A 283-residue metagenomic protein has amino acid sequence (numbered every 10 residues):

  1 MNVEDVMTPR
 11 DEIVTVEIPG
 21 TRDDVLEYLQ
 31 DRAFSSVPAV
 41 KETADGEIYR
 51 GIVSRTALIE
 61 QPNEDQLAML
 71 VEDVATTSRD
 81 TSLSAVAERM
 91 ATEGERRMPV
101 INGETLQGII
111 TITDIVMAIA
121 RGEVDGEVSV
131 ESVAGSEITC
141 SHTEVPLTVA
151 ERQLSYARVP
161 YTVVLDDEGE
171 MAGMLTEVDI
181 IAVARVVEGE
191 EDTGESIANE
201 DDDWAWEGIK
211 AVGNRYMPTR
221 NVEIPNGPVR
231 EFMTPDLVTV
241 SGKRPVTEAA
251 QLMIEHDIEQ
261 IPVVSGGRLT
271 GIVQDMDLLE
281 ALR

Functional and structural regions predicted by a protein language model:
M1-R283: Tandem CBS (Cystathionine beta-synthase) repeat/Bateman regulatory domains
